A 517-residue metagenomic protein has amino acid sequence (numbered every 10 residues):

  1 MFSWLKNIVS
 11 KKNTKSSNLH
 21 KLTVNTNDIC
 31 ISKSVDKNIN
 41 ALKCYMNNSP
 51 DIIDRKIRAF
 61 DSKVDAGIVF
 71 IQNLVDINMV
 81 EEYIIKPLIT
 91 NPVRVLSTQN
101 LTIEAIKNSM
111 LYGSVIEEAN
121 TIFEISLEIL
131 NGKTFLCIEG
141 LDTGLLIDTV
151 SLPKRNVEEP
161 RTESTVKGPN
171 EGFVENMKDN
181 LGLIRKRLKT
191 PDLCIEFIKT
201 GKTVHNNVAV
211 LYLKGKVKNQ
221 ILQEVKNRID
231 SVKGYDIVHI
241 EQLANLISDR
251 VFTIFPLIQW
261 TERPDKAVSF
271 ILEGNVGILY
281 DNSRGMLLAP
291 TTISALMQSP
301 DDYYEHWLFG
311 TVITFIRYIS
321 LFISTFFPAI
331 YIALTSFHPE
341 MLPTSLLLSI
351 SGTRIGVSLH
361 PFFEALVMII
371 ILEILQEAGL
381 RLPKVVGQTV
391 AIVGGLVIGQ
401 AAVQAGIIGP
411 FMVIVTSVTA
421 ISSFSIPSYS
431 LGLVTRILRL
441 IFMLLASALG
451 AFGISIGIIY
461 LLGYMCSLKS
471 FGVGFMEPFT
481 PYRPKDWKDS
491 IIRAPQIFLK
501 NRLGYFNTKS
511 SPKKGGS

Functional and structural regions predicted by a protein language model:
M1-F326, T344, Y464-S517: Membrane-embedded alpha-helical signal segments
L321-M341: Hydrophobic alpha-helical segments embedded in or immediately adjacent to the lipid bilayer of multipass inner-membrane
I330-A333, L342-S349, T353-S517: Generic detector of multi-pass transmembrane helix bundles and their immediately adjacent loops in polytopic membrane
